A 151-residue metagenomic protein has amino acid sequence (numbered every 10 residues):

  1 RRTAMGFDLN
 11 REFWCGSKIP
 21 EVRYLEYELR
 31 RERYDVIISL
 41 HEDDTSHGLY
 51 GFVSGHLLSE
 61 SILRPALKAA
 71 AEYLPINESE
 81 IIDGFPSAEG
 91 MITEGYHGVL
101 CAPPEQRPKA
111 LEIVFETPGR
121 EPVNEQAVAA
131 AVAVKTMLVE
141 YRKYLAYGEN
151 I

Functional and structural regions predicted by a protein language model:
R1-I81: Active-site/substrate-binding loop(s) of hydrolase catalytic cores
F7, F13, Y24, F52 (+4 more regions): Phenylalanine-focused residue identity feature
A69-C101: Charged, glycine/proline-rich intrinsically disordered loops and linkers
G90-I151: Active-site-adjacent mobile loop/cap segments within catalytic or ligand-binding domains
